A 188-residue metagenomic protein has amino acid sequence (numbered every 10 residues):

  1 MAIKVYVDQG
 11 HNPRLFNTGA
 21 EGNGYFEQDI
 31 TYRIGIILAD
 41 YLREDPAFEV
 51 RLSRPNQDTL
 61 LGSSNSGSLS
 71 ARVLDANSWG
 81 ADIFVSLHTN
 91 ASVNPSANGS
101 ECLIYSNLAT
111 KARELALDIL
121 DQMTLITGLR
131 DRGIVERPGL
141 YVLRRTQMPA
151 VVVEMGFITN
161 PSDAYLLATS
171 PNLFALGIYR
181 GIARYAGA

Functional and structural regions predicted by a protein language model:
A2-S100, I104-L115: Catalytic-core regions of hydrolytic enzymes
I3-D8, R14, G19, L74 (+4 more regions): Active-site-adjacent mobile loop/cap segments within catalytic or ligand-binding domains
E27, S64, Y105, M123 (+3 more regions): Alpha-helix boundary/interfacial micro-motifs
I36-A47, N77-A81, L120-G128, Y179 (+1 more regions): Sec-exported extracytoplasmic/periplasmic mature domains
S53, T127, T146: Ser/Thr-centric signal marking residues that sit in or immediately flank functional binding/regulatory motifs
T110-E136: Active-site-adjacent substrate-binding region of metalloamidase/peptidase-like peptide-processing proteins
